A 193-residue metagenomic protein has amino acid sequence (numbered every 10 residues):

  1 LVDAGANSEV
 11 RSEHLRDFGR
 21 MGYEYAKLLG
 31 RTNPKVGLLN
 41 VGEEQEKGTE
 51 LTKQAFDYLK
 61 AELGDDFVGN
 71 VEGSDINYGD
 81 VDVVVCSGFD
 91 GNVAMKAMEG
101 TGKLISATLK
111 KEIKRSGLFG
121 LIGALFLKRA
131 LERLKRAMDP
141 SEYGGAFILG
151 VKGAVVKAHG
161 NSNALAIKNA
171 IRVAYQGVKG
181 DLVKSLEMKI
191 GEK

Functional and structural regions predicted by a protein language model:
L1, D80-V84, G88-K193: Glycine-rich phosphate/nucleotide-binding loop
A6-S8, N40-Q45, E72-D75, S87-G91 (+2 more regions): Glycine-rich beta-alpha junction loops
S8-G73, D82-V83: Glycine-rich phosphate/diphosphate-binding loop of Rossmann-like nucleotide-binding domains
Y23-Y25, Y58, Y78, Y143 (+1 more regions): Sequence-level detector for tyrosine residue identity
